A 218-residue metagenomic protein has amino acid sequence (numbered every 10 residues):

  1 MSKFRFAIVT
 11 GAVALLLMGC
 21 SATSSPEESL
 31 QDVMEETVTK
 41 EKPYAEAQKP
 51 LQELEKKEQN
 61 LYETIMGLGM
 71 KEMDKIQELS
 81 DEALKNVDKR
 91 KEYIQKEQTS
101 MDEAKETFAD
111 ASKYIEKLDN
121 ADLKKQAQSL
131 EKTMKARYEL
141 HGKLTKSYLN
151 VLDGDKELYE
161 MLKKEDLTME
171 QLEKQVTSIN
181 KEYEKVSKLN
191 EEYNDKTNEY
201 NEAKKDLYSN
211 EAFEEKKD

Functional and structural regions predicted by a protein language model:
M1-I8: Bacterial N-terminal signal peptides that target proteins for export
L16-G19: C-terminal motif of bacterial Sec signal peptides marking the signal peptidase cleavage site
A22-Q95, T99: Immediate post-signal-peptide N-terminus of mature secreted/exported proteins
S25-E28, D32-E35, K71-D74, E78-D81 (+9 more regions): Primarily heptad-repeat coiled-coil rod domains in cytosolic scaffolding/tethering proteins
E58, Y62-I65, I76, I115 (+4 more regions): Extended amphipathic alpha-helical segments
E97-I179, V186, D206-E214: Extended amphipathic alpha-helical interaction segments
K188-D218: Extracytoplasmic/luminal low-complexity segments enriched in Pro/Gly and acidic/polar residues that act as flexible
